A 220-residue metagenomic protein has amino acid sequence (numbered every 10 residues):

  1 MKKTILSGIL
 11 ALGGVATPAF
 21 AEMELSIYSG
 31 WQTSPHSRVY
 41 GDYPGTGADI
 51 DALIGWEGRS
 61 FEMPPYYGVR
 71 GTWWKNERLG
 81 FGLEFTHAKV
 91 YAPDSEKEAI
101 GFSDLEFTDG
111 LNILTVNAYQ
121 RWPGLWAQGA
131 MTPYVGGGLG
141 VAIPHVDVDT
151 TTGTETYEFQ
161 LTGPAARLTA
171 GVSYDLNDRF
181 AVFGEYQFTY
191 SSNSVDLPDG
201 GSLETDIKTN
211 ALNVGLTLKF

Functional and structural regions predicted by a protein language model:
M1-E22: Cleavable N-terminal export/targeting peptides
F20-E24, W31, N76-R78, Q128-T132 (+2 more regions): Strand-connecting loop/turn motifs
F20-W73, N213-K219: Short glycine/proline- and aromatic-enriched beta-strand/turn motifs that initiate or cap beta-hairpins
S37-R38, P44, L176-F220: Predominantly the C-terminal beta-signal and adjacent terminal strand-loop region of outer-membrane beta-barrel
R38-D42, P93-I100, H145-T154, S194-G201: Outer-membrane beta-barrel translocator domains and adjoining extracellular loop/strand segments of Gram-negative
I54-E57, A99-F107, T151-F159, P198-E204: Extracellular loop and loop/strand-boundary signature of outer-membrane beta-barrel proteins
M63-Y67, D109-L114, M131, Q160-A166 (+1 more regions): Residues that define the transmembrane beta-barrel architecture of outer-membrane proteins
T72-T151, L212-K219: Gram-negative (and chloroplast) outer-membrane scaffold detector with strong preference for beta-barrel transmembrane
